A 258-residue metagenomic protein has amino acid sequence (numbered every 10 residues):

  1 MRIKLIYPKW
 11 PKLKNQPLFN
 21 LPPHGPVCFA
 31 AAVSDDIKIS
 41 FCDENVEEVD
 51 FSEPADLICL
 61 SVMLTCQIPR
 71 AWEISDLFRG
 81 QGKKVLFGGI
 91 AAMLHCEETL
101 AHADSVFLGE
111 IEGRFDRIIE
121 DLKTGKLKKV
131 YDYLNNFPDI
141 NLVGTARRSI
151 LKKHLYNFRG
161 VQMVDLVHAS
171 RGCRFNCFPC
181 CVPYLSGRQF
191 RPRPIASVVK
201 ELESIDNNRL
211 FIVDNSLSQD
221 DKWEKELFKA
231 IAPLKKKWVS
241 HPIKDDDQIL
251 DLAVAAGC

Functional and structural regions predicted by a protein language model:
R2, F19, F29-G144: Glycine-rich beta-alpha loop elements in corrinoid/cobalamin-binding modules across cobalamin-dependent enzymes
R2-Q16: Nucleotide-activated donor-dependent transferases that construct or modify glycoconjugates
P8, E44, I90, N215 (+1 more regions): Cofactor-binding loop segments of dinucleotide-utilizing enzymes, especially the Rossmann-like FAD- and NAD(P)+-binding
P8-P11, M63, I111, L185 (+1 more regions): Flexible loop residues that form catalytic and substrate-binding hotspots at small-molecule/glycan-binding clefts
K12-P26: Glycine- and acidic-residue-enriched helix-capping/strand-helix junction motifs
N20-L21, C66, E110, Q189-S197: Alpha-helix N-cap and loop-to-helix initiation/capping positions
C28, E73-G80, A101, R117 (+4 more regions): Alpha-helical scaffolding segments of alpha/beta enzyme cores, especially the outer helices of TIM-barrel or partial
T145-C258: Radical SAM [4Fe-4S] cluster-binding motif and immediate context
